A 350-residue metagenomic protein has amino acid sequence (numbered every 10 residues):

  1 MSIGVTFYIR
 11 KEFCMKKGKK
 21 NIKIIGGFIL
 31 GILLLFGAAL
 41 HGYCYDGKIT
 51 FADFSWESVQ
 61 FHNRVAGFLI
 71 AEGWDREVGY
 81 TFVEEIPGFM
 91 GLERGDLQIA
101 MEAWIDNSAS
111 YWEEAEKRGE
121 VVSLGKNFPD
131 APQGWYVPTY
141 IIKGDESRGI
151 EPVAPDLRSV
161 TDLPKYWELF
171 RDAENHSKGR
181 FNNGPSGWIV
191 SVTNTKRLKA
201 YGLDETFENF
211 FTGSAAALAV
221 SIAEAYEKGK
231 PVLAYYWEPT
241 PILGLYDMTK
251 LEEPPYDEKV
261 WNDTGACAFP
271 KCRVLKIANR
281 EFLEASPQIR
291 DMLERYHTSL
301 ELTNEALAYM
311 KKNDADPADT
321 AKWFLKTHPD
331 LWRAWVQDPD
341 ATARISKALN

Functional and structural regions predicted by a protein language model:
H41-F51, F170-K178, W332-W335: Immediate post-signal peptide segment of exported/extracytoplasmic ligand-binding proteins
Y45-S58, R76-T81, K178-N182, L293: Short, well-ordered beta-strand elements
G47, S58, W188-E208, A217-A219 (+2 more regions): An extracytoplasmic/periplasmic, membrane-proximal ligand-sensing/linker region
S58-R76, K196-L198: Short, polar/charged alpha-helical segment
E84-D145: N-terminal segment of the mature folded domain
G91, L97-W104, N182-D257: Ligand-binding pocket segment of bilobal, Venus flytrap-like solute-binding proteins
E120-N182: A conserved helix-loop-strand patch within extracytoplasmic ligand-binding domains of the periplasmic binding
Q133-G149, K271-A285, A308-Y309: A bilobed periplasmic-binding-protein/Venus flytrap-type ligand-binding module shared by bacterial periplasmic
